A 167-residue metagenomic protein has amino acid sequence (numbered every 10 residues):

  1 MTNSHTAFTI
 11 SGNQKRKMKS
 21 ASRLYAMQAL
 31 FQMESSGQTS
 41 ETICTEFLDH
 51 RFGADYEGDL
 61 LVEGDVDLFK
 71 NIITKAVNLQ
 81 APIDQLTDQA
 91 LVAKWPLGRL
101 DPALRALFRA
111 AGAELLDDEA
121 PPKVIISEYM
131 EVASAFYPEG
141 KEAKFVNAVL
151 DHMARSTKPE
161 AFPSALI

Functional and structural regions predicted by a protein language model:
M1-I167: N-terminal interaction/assembly modules
